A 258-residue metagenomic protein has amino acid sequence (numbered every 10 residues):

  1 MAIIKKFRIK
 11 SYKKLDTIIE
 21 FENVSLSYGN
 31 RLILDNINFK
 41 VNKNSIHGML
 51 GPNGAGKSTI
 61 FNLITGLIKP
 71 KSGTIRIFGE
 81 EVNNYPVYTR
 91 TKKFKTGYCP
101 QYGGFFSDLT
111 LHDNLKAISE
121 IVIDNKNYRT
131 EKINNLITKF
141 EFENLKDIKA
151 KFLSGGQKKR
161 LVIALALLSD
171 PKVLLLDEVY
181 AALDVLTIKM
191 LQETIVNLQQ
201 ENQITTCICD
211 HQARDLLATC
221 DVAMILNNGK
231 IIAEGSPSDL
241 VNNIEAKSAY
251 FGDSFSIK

Functional and structural regions predicted by a protein language model:
L50-P52: The feature captures the beta-strand-to-loop junction immediately N-terminal to the Walker
T65: Helix-to-loop junction immediately C-terminal to a conserved catalytic motif
G73-V82, K92-K93: Conserved ABC transporter NBD signature motif
N127-L145, V196: Conserved ABC ATPase "signature" region
K149-L153: Conserved ABC ATPase signature
E178-V179: Walker B catalytic motif
